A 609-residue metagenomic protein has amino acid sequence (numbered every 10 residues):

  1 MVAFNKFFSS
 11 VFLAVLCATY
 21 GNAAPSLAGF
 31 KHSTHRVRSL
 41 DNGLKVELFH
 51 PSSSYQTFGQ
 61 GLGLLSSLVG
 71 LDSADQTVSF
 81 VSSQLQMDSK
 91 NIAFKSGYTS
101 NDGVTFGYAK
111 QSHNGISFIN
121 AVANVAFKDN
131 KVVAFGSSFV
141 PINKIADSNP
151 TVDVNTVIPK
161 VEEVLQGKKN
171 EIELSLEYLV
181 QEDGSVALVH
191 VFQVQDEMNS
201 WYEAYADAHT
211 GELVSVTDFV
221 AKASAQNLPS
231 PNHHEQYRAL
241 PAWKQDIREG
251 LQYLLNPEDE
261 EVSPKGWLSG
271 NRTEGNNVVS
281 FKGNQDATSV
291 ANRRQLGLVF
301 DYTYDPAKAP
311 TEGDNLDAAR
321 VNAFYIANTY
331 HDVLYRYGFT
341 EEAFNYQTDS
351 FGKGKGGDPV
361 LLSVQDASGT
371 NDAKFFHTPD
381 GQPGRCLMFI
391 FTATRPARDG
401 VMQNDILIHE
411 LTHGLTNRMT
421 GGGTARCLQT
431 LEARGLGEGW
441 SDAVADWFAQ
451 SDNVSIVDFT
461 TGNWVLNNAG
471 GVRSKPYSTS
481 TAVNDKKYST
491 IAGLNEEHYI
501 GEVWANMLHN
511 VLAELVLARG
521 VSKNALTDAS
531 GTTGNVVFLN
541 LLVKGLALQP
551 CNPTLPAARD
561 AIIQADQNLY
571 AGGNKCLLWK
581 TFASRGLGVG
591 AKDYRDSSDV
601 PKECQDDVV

Functional and structural regions predicted by a protein language model:
V2-G250, L255, A307-A309, F391 (+1 more regions): Long, terminal "pre-/pro-" and other extracytoplasmic accessory regions that lie outside the mature folded/catalytic
F4, A24-S53, Q181-D183, A187 (+4 more regions): Extracellular zinc-dependent metalloprotease catalytic-domain scaffold
D75-V78, V122, I158, A327 (+10 more regions): Extracytoplasmic/secreted envelope proteins and their assembly/folding machinery, especially bacterial periplasmic
Q86, N114, E162-G167, K222 (+9 more regions): Sec-exported extracytoplasmic/periplasmic mature domains
I119-P150, G275-E312, A505, H509-V511 (+1 more regions): N-terminal accessory/precursor segments of enzymes
V216, T554-V609: Beta/coil-rich, acidic/histidine-enriched accessory regions frequently appended to metallopeptidases
R473-P550, L555, I563-Q567: Active-site-proximal alpha-helical
